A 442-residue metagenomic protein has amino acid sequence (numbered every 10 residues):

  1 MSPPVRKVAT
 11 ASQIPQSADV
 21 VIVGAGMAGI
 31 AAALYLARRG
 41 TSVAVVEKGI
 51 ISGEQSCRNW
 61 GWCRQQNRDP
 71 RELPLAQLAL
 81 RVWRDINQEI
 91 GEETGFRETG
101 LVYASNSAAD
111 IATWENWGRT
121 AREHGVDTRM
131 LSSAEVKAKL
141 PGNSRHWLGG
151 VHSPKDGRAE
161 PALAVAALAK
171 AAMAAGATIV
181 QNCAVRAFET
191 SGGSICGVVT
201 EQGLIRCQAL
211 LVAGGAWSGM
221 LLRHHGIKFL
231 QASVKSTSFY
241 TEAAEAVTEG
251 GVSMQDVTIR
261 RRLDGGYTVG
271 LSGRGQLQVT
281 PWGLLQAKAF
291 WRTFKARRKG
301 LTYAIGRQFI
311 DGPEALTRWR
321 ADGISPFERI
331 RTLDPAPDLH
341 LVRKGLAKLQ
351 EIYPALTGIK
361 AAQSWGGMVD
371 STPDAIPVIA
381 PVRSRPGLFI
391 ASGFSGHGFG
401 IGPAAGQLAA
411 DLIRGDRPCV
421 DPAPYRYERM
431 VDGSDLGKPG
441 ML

Functional and structural regions predicted by a protein language model:
P3-A18, R39, M130, W365 (+1 more regions): C-terminal lid/capping helical subdomain adjacent to the catalytic/cofactor pocket in oxidative enzymes
S12-A28, A44: Beta1/beta-strand and adjacent pyrophosphate-binding region of the FAD-binding site in flavoprotein oxidoreductases
A31, F188-A315, E328-L339, R343-I352 (+3 more regions): Flavin-dependent oxidoreductases
A37-C57: Glycine-rich FAD pyrophosphate-binding loop
G61-E135, K139, D256-I259, L263-V279 (+1 more regions): Dinucleotide-binding Rossmann-like beta1-alpha1 core, especially the glycine-rich loop that anchors the ADP
P74-Q77, Y103-T113, V151-K170, V180 (+2 more regions): Short beta-strand to alpha-helix junction loop
A134-A138, R307-E314, W319-H397, Y427-V431: Flavin (FAD/FMN) cofactor-binding core of flavoprotein oxidoreductases
V151-A209: Helical element adjacent to the flavin cofactor pocket in flavoenzyme catalytic cores
